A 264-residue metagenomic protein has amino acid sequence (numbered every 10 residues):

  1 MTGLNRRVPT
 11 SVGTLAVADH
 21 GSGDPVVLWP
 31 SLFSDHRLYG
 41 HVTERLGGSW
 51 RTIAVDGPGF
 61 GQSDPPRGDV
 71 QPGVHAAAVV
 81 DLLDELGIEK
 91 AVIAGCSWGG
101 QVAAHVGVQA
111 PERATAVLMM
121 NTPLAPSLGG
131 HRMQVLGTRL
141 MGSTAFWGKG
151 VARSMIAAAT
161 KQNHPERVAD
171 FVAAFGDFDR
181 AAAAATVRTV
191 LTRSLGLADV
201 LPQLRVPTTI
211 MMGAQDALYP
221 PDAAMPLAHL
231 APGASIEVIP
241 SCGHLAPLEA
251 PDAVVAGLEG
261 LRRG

Functional and structural regions predicted by a protein language model:
G13-D64: Conserved HGGG/HGGXW glycine-rich cap/lid loop of the alpha/beta-hydrolase fold
I53-G95, A256: Active-site loop/oxyanion-hole signature of alpha/beta-hydrolase fold enzymes
G95, G99, A103: Gly/Ala-rich beta-loop-alpha elbow adjacent to hydrolase catalytic centers
A104-Q109, A114-T144: Flexible "cap/lid" loop of the alpha/beta hydrolase fold
L128-R132, F146-P202: Conserved alpha/beta-hydrolase catalytic His-Asp/Glu region
L204, I210-M212, D216: Short beta-strand/loop motif that positions the catalytic acidic residue of the alpha/beta-hydrolase fold
A217-A223: Conserved alpha/beta-hydrolase "acid-adjacent" motif
G233-G264: Catalytic active-site module of serine/aspartate enzymes centered on a nucleophile-bearing elbow/loop
